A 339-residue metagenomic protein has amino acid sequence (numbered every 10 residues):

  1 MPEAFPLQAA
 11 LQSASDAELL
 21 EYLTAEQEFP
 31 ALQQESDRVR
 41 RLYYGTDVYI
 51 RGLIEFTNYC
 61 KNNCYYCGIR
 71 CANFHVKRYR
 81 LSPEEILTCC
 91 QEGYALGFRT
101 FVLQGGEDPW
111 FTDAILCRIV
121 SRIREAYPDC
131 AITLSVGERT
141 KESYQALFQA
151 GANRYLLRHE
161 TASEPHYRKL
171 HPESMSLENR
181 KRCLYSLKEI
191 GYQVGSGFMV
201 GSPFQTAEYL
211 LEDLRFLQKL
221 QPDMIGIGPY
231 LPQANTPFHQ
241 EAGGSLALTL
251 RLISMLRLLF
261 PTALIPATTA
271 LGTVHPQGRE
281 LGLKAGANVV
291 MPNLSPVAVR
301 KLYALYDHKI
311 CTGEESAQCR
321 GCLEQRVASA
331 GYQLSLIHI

Functional and structural regions predicted by a protein language model:
M1-P30, T88, Y94, Q218-I337: Auxiliary Fe-S-binding modules of radical SAM enzymes
S36, C64, L157, L187 (+3 more regions): Conserved, mostly hydrophobic/aromatic
L42-E85: Canonical Radical SAM [4Fe-4S] cluster-binding loop centered on the CxxxCxxC motif and its immediate flanking residues
R51-I54, Q104-D113, L231-H239: Glycine-rich, proline-tolerant flexible connector loops at the mouths of alpha/beta enzymes
G52, C90, C117-S121, Y144 (+5 more regions): Generic structural signal for well-ordered alpha-helices, preferentially at hydrophobic/aromatic core positions
C71-I86, G93-A114, V120, R124-L184 (+2 more regions): Core AdoMet radical
C117-E125, F148, Y185-K188, I253-F260 (+1 more regions): Surface-exposed amphipathic alpha-helices with a cationic face
E142-L147, F204-F216, T273-K284: Catalytic cores of alpha/beta
